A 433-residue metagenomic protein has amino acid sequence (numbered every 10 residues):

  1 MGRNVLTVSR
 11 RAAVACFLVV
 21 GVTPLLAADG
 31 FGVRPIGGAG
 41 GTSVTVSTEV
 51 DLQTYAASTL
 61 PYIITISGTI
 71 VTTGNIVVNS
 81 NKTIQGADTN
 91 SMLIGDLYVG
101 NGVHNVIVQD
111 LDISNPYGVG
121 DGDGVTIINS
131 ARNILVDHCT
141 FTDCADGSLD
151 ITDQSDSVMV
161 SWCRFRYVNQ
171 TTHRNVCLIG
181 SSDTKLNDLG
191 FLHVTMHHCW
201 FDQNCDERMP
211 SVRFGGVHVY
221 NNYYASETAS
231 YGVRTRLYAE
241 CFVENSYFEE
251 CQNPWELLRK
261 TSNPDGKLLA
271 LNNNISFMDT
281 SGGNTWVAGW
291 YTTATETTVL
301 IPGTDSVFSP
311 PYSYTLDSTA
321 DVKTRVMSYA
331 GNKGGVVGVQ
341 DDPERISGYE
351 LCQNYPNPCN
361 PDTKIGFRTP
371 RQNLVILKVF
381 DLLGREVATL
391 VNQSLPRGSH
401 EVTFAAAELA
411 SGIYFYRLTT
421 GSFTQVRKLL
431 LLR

Functional and structural regions predicted by a protein language model:
G2-C16: Bacterial N-terminal signal peptides that target proteins for export
L26-T65: Acidic Gly/Asp/Thr-rich repetitive segments characteristic of extracellular carbohydrate-active and adhesion proteins
Q53-P61, G68-Q85, S91-D110, N115-A131 (+1 more regions): Extracellular beta-strand-rich solenoid/capping regions of secreted or surface-exposed proteins that bind or remodel
N81-T89, H104-N115, A131-A145, S155-R208 (+3 more regions): Right-handed parallel beta-helix
D96, G124-T126, S148-D150, R174-L178 (+4 more regions): Structural detector of coil-to-beta-strand junctions
S211-F214, H218-G335: Extracellular beta-rich repeat passengers
V336-D341: Short, compositionally biased serine/threonine- and acidic-rich segments at solvent-exposed termini, linkers, or domain
D342-R433: C-terminal outer-membrane/trafficking sorting elements
